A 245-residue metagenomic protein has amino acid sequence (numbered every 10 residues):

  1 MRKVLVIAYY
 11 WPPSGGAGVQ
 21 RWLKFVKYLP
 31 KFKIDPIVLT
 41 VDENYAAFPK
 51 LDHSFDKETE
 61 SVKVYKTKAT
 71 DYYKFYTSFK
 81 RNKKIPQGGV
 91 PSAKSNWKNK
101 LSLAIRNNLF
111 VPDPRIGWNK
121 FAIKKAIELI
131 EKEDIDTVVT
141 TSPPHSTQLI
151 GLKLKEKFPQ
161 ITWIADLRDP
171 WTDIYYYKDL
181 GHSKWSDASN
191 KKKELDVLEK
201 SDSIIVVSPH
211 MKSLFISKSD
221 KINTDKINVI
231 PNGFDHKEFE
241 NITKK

Functional and structural regions predicted by a protein language model:
M1-W22, L39-N44: Nucleotide-activated donor-dependent transferases that construct or modify glycoconjugates
R2-V4, T137, K153-Y175: Active-site proximal beta-strand in glycosyltransferases
V19-F32: Short amphipathic alpha-helix
V41-K120: A conserved catalytic-core segment of Leloir-type glycosyltransferases
L51-S54, W185-S186, E240-K245: A short helix/loop element that forms part of the nucleotide-sugar donor recognition site in Leloir-type
S146-L149, K153, K157, K184-I204: Membrane-proximal helix-turn-helix segments that form the acceptor-binding/catalytic region of lipid-linked
T162-I164, D173-D196: Nucleotide-sugar donor phosphate/pyrophosphate-binding loop at the beta->alpha transition of glycosyltransferases
H210, G233: Carbohydrate-associated surface elements
